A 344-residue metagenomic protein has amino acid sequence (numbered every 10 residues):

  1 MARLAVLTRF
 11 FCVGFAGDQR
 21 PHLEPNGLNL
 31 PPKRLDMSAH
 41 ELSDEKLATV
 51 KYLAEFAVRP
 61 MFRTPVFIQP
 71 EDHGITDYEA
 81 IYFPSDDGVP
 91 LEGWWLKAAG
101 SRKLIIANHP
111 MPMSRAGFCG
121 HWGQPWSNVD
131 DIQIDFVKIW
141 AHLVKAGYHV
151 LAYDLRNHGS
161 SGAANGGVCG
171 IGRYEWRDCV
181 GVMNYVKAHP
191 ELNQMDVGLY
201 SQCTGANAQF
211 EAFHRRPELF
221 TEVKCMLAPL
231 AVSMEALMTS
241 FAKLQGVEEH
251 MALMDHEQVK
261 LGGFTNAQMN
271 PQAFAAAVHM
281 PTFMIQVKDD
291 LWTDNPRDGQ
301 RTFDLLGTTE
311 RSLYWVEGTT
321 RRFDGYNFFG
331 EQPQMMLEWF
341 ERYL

Functional and structural regions predicted by a protein language model:
M1-T76: N-terminal targeting or regulatory segments adjacent to alpha/beta-hydrolase or S9 domains
R63-G100: N-terminal cap/lid segment of alpha/beta-hydrolase-fold proteins
A99-K145, L151: Short, surface-exposed "cap/lid" segments of acyl-processing enzymes
D135-K138, V168-P190: Alpha/beta-hydrolase active-site loop
F210-F264: Hydrolase active-site cap/lid region
V278, M284-V287: Short beta-strand/loop motif that positions the catalytic acidic residue of the alpha/beta-hydrolase fold
L291-D298: Conserved alpha/beta-hydrolase "acid-adjacent" motif
Q300, T308-L344: C-terminal catalytic histidine-bearing segment of alpha/beta-hydrolase fold enzymes
